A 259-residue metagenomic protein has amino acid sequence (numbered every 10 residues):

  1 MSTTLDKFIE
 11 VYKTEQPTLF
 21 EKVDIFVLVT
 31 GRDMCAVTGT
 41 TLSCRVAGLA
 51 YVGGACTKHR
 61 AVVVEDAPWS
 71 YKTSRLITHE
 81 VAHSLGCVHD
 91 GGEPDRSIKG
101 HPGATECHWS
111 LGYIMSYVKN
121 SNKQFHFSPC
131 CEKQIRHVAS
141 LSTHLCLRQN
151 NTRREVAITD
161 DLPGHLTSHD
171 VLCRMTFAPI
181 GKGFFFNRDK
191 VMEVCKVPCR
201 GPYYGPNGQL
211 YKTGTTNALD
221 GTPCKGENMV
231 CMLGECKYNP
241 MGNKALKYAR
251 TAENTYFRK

Functional and structural regions predicted by a protein language model:
M1-K259: Extracellular (secreted or membrane-anchored) zinc-dependent metallopeptidases, primarily metzincins but also closely
